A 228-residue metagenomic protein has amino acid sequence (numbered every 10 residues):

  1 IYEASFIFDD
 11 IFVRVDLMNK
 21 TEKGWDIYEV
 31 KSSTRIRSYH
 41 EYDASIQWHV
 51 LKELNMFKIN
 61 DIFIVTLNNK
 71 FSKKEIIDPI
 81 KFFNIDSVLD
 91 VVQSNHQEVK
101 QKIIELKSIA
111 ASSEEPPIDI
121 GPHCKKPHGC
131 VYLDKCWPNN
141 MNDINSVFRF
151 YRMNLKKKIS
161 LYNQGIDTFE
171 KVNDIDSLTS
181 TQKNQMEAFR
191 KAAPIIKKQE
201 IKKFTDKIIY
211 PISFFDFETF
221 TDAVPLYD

Functional and structural regions predicted by a protein language model:
Y2-A4, V13-I36, Q47, D216-T219: Conserved catalytic cores of phosphodiester-cleaving nucleases, focusing on short active-site segments
F6-I7, E200-D228: Conserved RNase H-like, two-metal-ion catalytic cores of nucleic-acid enzymes
R35-I36, F71-S72, T168, F220-V224: Flexible loop/turn segments at secondary-structure boundaries
R35-S38, E53-L133, W137-P138: Metal-dependent nuclease catalytic regions and adjoining charged, substrate-binding loops involved in nucleic-acid end
Y42-V50: Short amphipathic alpha-helical face segments that pack within enzyme cores and frequently flank/anchor catalytic
V131, K135-R152: Extended, structured, electrostatic nucleic-acid-contact surfaces
P138-N140, I159-L161, E170-K171, D222-P225: Short helix/loop capping segments that flank catalytic or ligand/cofactor-binding pockets
F148-P211: N-terminal accessory regions of nucleic-acid-interacting proteins
